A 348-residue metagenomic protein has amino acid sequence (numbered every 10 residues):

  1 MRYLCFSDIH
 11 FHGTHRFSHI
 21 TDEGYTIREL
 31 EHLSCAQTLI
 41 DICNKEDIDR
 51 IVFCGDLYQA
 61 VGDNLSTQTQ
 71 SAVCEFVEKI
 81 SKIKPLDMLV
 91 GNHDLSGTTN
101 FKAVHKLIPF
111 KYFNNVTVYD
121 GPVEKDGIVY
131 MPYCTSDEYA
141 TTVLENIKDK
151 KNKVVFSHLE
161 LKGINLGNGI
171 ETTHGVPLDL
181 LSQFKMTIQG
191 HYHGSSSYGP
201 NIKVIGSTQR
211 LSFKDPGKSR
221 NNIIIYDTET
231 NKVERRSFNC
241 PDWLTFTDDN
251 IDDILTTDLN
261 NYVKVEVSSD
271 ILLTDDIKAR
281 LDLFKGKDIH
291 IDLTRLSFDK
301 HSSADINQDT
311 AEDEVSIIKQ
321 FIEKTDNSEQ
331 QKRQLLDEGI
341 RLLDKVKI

Functional and structural regions predicted by a protein language model:
M1-L4: Extreme N-terminal starter segment of soluble prokaryotic enzymes
D8, A36, I51, D56 (+8 more regions): Divalent metal-coordination and catalytic microenvironments
H10-H15, Q59-G62, L89-A103, T135-E138 (+3 more regions): Active-site environment of divalent metal-dependent phosphoester hydrolases
H15, I20-P122, L180-F184: Core catalytic region of metal-dependent phosphoesterases/phosphodiesterases, especially metallo-beta-lactamase-like
E78-K82, E145-K150, L178-Q183, T256-D258 (+1 more regions): Short, conserved loop/helix-junction motifs that constitute active-site signature segments in enzyme catalytic cores
D94-D179, T208: Conserved catalytic scaffold of divalent metal-dependent phosphoesterases
G167-K232: Conserved beta-sheet core of the metallophosphoesterase superfamily
D227-I348: Accessory, non-catalytic peripheral segments of nucleic-acid enzymes
